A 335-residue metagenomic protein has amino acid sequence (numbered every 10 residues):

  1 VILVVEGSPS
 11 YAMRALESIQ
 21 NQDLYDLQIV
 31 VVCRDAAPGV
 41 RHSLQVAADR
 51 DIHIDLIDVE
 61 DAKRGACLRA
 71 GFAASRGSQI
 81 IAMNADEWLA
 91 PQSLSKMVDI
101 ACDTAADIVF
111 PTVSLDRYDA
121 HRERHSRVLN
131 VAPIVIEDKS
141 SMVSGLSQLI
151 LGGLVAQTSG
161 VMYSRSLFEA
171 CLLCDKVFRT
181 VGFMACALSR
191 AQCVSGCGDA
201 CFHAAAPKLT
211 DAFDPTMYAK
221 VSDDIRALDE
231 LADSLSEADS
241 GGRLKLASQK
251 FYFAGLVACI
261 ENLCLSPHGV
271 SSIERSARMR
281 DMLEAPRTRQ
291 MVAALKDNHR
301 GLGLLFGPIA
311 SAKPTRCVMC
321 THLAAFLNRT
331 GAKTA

Functional and structural regions predicted by a protein language model:
G7-N21, G39: Short, well-formed alpha-helical segments that are part of the catalytic scaffolds of diverse glycosyltransferases
Q20-D58: Acidic donor-binding segment of Leloir-type glycosyltransferases
R34, M83-A85: Active-site acidic Asp-centered loop
V59-S75: Glycine-rich, basic loop-to-helix element that forms the pyrophosphate-binding segment of sugar-nucleotide handling
I80: Short aromatic/hydrophobic "clamp" motif used to bind/position activated sugar donors
E87, A105-A106, L265-A335: Membrane-interface aromatic/basic loop that binds lipid-linked glycans or pyrophosphate carriers, typified by
W88-C197, A204-M217: Donor-binding/catalytic cores of nucleotide-activated saccharide and glycerol-phosphate transferases/polymerases
D199-P207, A212-S240, A258, S266-T288: Catalytic core of nucleotide-sugar-dependent glycosyltransferases
